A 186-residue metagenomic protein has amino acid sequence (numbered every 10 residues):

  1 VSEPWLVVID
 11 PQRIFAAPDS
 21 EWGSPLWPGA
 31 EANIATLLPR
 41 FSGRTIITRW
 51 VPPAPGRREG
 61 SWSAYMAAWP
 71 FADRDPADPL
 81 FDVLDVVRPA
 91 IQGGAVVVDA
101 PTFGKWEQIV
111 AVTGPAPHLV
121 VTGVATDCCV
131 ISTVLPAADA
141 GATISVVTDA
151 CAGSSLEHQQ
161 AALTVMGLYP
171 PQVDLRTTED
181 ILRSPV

Functional and structural regions predicted by a protein language model:
V1-W5, N33, R40-G43, W69-V186: Active-site-adjacent betaalpha module
S2, L6, D19-V51: A short alpha/beta connector and helix-capping loop motif
L6-Q12: Acidic-leg catalytic submotif of subtilisin-like serine proteases
I9, T48, T148: Active-site flanking residues adjacent to catalytic metal/cofactor-binding acidic residues
Q12-P18: Short acidic, Gly/Ser-rich segments with clustered Asp/Glu that frequently serve as metal-coordination loops in enzyme
I14, P53, G153: Active-site loop signature of alpha/beta-hydrolase-fold enzymes
G23-L26, S63-Y65, A137-D139: Glycine-rich, phosphate-binding/catalytic loops in enzymes
A54-R74: Acidic/polar short surface loop at catalytic or gating sites that assists cofactor/ion binding and chemistry
